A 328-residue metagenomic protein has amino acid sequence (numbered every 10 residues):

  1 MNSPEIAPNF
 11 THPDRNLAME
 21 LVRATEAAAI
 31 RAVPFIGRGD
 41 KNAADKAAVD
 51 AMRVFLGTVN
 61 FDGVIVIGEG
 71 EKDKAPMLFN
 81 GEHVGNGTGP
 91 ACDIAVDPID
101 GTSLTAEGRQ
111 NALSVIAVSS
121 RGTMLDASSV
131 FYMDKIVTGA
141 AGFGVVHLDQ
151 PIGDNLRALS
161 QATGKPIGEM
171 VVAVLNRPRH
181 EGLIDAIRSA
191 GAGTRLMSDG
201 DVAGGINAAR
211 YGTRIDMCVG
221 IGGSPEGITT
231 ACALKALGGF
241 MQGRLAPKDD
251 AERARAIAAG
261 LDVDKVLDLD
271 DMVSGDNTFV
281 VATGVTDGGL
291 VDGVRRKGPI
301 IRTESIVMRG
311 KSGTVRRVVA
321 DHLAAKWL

Functional and structural regions predicted by a protein language model:
N2-A95, R157, Q161, V202-A203 (+4 more regions): N-terminal subdomain of lithium-sensitive/metallo-dependent phosphomonoesterases centered on the IMPase/IPPase/PAP
R15-A18, G39, S103, G142-G144 (+1 more regions): A short glycine/serine-rich beta->alpha loop
N16, I136-D154, E169: Glycine-rich phosphate-binding "P-loop"
V84-G85, S114-A117, R214-C218: Short basic, glycine-rich beta-strand/loop surfaces that mediate nucleic-acid
G89-D100, L104-L125: DPxDG-like acidic metal-binding loop motif
V115-I116, T138, K326-L328: A short, polar/proline- and glycine-enriched secondary-structure boundary/capping micro-motif
S119-H147: Flexible glycine-/small-residue-enriched beta->alpha junction loops that bind anionic phosphate/pyrophosphate groups
Q150-R309, V318-V319: An extended, acidic
